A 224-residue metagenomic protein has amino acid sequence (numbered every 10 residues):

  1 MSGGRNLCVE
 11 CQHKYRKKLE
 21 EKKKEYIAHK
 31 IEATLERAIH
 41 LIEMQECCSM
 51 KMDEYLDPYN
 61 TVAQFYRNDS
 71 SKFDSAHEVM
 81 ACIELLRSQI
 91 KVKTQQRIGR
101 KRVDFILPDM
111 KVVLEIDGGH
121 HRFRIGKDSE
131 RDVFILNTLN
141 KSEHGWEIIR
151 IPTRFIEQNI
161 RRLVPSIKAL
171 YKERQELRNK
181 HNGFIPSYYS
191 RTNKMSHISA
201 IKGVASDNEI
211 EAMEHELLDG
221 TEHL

Functional and structural regions predicted by a protein language model:
M1-N6, R122: Short linker/helix segments within small regulatory modules
V9, H13-L224: Nucleic-acid endo/exonuclease domains
